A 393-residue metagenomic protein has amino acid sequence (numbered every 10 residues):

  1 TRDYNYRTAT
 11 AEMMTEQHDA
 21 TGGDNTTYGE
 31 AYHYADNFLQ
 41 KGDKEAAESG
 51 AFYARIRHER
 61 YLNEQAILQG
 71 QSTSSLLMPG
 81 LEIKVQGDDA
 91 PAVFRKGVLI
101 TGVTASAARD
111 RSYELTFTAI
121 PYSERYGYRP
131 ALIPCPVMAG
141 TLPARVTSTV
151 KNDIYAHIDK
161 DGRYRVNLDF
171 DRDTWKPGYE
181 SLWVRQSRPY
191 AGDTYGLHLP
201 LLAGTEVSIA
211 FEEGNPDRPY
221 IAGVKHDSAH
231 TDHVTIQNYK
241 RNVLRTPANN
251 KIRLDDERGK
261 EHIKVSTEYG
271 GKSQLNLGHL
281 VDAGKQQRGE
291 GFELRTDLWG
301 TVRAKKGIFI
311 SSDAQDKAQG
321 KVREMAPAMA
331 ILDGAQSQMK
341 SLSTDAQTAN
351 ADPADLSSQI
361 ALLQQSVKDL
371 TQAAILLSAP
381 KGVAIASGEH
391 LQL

Functional and structural regions predicted by a protein language model:
T1-L393: Amphipathic alpha-helical and helix-coil boundary elements used as assembly and membrane-proximal scaffolds
